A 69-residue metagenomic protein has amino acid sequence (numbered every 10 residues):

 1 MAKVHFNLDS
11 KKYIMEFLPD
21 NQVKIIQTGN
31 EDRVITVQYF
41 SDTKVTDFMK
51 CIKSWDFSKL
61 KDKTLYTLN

Functional and structural regions predicted by a protein language model:
M1-N69: Polybasic (Lys/Arg-rich)
